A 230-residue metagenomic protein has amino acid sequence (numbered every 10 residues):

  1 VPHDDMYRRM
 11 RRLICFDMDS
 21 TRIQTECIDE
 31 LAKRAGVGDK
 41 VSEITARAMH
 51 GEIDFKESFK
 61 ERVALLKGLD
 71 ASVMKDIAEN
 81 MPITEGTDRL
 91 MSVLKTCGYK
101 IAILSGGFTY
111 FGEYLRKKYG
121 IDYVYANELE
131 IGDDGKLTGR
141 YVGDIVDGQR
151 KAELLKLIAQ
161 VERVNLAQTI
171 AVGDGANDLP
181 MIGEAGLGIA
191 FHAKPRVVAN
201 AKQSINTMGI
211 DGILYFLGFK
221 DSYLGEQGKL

Functional and structural regions predicted by a protein language model:
V1-F16, K229-L230: Non-catalytic pre-domain segments flanking phosphatase-related domains
H3-D4, M18-D19, T25-E26, A35 (+3 more regions): Fold-independent oxyanion-binding glycine-rich loops and adjacent beta-strand/coil segments at enzyme active sites
M6, A32, D122: Active-site phosphate-binding/coordination module
R11-I28, D174-N177, I182: Asp-based phosphoryl-transfer active-site loop
M18-D19, H50, D134: Residue-level recognition of short loop/turn positions
T21-R22, I53, L137: Hydrophobic "anchor" residues
C27-T96: A metal-dependent, Asp-based hydrolase signature
G68, V73-L230: C-terminal cap/substrate-recognition subdomain and adjoining C-terminal extension of metal-dependent phosphatase-like
